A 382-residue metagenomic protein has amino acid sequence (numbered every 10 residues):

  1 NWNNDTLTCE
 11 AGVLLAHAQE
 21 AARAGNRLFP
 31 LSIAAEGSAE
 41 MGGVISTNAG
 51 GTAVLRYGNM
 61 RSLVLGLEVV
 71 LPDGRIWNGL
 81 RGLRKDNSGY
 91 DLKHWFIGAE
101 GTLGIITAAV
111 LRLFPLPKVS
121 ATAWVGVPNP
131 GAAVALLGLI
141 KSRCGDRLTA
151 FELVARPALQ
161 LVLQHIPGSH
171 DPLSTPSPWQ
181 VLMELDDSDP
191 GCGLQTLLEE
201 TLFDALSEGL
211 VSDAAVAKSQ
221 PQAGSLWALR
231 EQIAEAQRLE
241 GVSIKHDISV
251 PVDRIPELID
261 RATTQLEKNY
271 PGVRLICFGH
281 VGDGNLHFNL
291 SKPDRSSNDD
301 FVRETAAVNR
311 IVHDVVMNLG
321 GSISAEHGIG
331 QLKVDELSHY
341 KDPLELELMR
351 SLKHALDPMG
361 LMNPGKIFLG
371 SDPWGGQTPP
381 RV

Functional and structural regions predicted by a protein language model:
W2-A150, M362, T378-V382: FAD-binding subdomain of flavoenzyme oxidoreductases
W2-D5, A123, S296-S297, L332-S338: Short beta-alpha connecting loops at secondary-structure transitions that line or flank enzyme active sites
I33-A35, E152, A215-K218, N363-I367: Short coil/turn segments at secondary-structure boundaries
R75, V334-V382: Activity-critical C-terminal alpha-helical subdomain
G101, F288, D357: Conserved, mostly hydrophobic/aromatic
W124-V127, V134-E304, V308-I311, V315 (+2 more regions): C-terminal substrate-recognition/cap domain of FAD-linked oxidoreductases
P157, V281-G284, I323-D335: Small/polar glycine-rich anion-binding or flexible loop at a beta-alpha turn
M317-I329, K353-H354, P358-M362: Alpha-helix capping/hinge segments and adjacent helical runs
